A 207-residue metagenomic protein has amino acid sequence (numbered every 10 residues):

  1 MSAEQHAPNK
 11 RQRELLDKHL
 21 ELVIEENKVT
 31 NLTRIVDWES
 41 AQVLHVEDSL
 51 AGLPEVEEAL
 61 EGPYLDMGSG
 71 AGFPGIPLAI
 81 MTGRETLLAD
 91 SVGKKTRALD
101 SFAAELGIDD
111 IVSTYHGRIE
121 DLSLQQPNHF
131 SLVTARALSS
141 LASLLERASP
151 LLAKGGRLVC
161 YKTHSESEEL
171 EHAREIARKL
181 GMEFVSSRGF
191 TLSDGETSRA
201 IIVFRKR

Functional and structural regions predicted by a protein language model:
M1-L65, K94-R97, S101-D110: Class I SAM-dependent transferase core
E4-N9, R84-T86, R157-V159: A short, structure-level motif marking secondary-structure boundaries and short turns
E25, I80-M81, A153: Residues at the C-terminal ends
L60-E61, G83, G181: Residue-level detector of structured alpha->beta connecting loops
D66-G70: Conserved S-adenosyl-L-methionine
A71-G83: Conserved SAM-binding loop of SAM-dependent methyltransferases across substrates and taxa, primarily the Class I
G75-P77, L87, S91-R207: S-adenosylmethionine
